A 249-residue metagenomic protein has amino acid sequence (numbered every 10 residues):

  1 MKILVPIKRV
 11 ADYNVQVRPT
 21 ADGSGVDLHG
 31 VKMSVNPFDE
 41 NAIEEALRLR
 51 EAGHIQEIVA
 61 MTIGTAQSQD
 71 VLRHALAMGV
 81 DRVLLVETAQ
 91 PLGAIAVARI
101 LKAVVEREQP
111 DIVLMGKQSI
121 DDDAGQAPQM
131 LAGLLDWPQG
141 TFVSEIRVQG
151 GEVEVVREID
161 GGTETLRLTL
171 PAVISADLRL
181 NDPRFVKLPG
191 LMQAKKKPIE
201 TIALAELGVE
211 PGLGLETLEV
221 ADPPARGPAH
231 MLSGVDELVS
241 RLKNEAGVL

Functional and structural regions predicted by a protein language model:
M1-L249: N-terminal glycine-rich FAD/FM-binding segment characteristic of electron-transfer flavoproteins
